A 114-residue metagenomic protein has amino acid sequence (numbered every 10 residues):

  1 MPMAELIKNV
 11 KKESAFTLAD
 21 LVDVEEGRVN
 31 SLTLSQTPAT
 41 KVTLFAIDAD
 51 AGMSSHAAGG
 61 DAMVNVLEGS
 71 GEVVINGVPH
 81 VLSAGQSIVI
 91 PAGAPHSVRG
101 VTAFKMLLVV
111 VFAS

Functional and structural regions predicted by a protein language model:
M1-A39, V74: A short, N-terminal "cap"/entry segment at the start of jelly-roll beta-barrel domains of the cupin/DSBH fold
R28, P38-A58: Conserved short histidine dyad/triad with adjacent acidic residue
P38, L67-E68, S83-A84, T102: A cytosolic small-molecule/anion-sensing beta-strand core signal
K41, S70-E72, P79, P95 (+1 more regions): Structural motif
A46-D48, A58-V73: Short, conserved beta-strand element in jelly-roll/cupin
G52-S54, I88, A92-S97: Histidine-centered metal-chelating micro-motifs
G77-A92: Short acidic-glycine-tyrosine-enriched beta hairpin
A92-S114: Ligand-binding loop in jelly-roll beta-barrel domains
